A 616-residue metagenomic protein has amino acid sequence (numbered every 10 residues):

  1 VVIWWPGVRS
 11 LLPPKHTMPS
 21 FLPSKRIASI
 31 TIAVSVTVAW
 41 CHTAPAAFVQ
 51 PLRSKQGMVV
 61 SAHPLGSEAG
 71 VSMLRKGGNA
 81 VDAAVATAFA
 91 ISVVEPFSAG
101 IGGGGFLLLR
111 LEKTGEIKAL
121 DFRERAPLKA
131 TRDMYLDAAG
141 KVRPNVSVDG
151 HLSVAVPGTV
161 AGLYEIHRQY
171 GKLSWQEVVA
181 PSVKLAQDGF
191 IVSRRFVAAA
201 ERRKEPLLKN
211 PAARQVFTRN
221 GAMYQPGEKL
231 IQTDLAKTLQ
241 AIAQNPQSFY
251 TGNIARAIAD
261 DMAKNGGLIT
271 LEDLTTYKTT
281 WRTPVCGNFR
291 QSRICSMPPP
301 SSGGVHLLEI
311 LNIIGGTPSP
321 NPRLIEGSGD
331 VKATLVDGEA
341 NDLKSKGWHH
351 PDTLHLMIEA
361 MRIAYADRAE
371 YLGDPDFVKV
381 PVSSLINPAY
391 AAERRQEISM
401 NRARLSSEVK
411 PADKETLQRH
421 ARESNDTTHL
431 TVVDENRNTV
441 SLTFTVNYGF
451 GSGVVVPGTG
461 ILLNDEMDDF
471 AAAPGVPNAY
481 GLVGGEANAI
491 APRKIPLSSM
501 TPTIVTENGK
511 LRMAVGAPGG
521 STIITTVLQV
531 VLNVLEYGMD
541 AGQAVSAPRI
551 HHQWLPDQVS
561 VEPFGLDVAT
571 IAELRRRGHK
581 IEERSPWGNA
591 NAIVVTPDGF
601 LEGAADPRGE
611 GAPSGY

Functional and structural regions predicted by a protein language model:
H16-T31: Bacterial N-terminal signal peptides that target proteins for export
A28-W40: Bacterial N-terminal signal peptides
A46-E68, S72, A80-Q244, F249-T251 (+3 more regions): Noncatalytic scaffold domains of N-terminal-nucleophile
V93-A119, L268-T270, T439-G509, Y537 (+1 more regions): Active-site rim segments in enzyme catalytic domains, especially the processed small/beta chain of N-terminal
A99, G104-L111, T428-V432, P502-I504 (+2 more regions): Short beta-strand scaffold segments in enzyme catalytic cores
S319-I325, L335-V446, G458-T459, P474-G475 (+1 more regions): Internal maturation/activation junctions in enzymes
L354, N436, A473, K494-I495 (+2 more regions): Extended C-terminal subregions enriched in glycine
